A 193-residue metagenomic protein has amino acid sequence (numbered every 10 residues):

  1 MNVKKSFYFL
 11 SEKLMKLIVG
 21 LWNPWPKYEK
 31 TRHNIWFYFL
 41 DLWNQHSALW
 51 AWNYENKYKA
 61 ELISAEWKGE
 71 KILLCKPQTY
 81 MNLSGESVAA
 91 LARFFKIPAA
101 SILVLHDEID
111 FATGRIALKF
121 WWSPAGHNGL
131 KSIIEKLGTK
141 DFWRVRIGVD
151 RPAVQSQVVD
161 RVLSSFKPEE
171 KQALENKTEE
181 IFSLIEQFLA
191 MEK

Functional and structural regions predicted by a protein language model:
K4-W121, K131, E135, T139-V145 (+2 more regions): Nucleotide and nucleotide-moiety/phosphate-recognizing core
A117-S123, R161-F166: Short glycine-enriched, charge-decorated loop/helix-capping segments at active-site entrances that position
G126-G129: Hydrophobic alpha-helical segments within soluble ligand-binding/sensing domains
